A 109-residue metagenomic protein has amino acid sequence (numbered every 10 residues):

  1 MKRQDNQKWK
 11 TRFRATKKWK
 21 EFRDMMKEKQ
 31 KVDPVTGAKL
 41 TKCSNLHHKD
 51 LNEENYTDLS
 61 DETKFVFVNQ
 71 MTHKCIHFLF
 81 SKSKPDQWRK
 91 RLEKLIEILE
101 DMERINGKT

Functional and structural regions predicted by a protein language model:
M1-E21, G37-L40, K84-T109: A boundary/linker detector
Q7, K27, D50-L51, T72 (+2 more regions): Intrinsic structural disorder/low-complexity segments
K10, R14-A15, D24, K31 (+1 more regions): Intrinsically disordered and other compositionally biased segments
K18-N45, M71: Short cysteine-rich loop/turn motifs with clustered Cys
W19, E28, E53, F78-K82 (+1 more regions): Intrinsically disordered, low-complexity segments enriched in polar/charged small residues
V35-F67, F78-F80: Histidine-centered nuclease catalytic patch
E62-I76, E97-T109: Short Fe-S-cluster ligation motifs
